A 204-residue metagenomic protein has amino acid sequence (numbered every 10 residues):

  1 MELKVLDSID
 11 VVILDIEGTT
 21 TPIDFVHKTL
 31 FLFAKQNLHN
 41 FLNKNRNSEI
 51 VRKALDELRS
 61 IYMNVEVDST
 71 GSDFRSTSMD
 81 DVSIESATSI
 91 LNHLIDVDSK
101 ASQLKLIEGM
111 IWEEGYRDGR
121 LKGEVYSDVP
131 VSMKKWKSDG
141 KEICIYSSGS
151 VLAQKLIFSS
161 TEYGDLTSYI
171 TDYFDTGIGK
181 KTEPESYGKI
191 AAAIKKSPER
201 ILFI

Functional and structural regions predicted by a protein language model:
V5-K28: Asp-based phosphoryl-transfer active-site loop
L6-D7, D139-G140, I194-S197: Glycine-rich phosphate-binding loop signature in dinucleotide/nucleotide-binding domains
V26-H93: Conserved phosphoryl-transfer catalytic core
V65-S127: Metal-dependent phosphoesterase signature
G109-M110, D118-T161, Y173: Substrate-recognition element of Asp-dependent hydrolases with the DxDx(T/V) motif
Y163-T171: Short, conserved catalytic or adaptor-binding loops enriched in Gly and charged residues
D175-T182: Conserved nucleotide-cofactor-binding alpha/beta core module
T182-I204: Conserved Lys-Pro-Asp/Glu-containing loop-to-beta segment of HAD-superfamily phosphomonoesterases, centered on
